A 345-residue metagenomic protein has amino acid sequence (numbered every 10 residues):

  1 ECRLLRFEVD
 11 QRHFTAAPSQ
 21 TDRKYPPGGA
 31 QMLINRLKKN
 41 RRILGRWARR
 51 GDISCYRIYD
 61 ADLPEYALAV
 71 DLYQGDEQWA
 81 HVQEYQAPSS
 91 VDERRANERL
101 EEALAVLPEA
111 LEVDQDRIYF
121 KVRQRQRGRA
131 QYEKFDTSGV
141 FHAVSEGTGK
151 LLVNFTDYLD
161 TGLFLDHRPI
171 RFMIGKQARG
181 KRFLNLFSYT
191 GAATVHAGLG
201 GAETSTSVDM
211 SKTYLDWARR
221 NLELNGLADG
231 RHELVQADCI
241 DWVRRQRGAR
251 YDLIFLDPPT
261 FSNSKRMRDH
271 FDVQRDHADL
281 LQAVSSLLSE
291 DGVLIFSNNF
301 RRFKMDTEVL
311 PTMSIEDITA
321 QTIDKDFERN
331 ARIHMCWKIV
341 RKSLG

Functional and structural regions predicted by a protein language model:
E1, C239-W242, Q246-E316: S-adenosylmethionine
E1-E84: Non-catalytic accessory regions of SAM-dependent methyltransferases
E1-T15, V293-G345: C-terminal catalytic and target-recognition region of SAM-dependent MTase-like enzymes, primarily methyltransferases
P64, A69-D71, A96-F164, F172: Non-catalytic substrate-recognition/targeting regions of SAM-dependent transferases
G180-Y189: Conserved class I S-adenosyl-L-methionine
T190-A202: Conserved SAM-binding loop of SAM-dependent methyltransferases across substrates and taxa, primarily the Class I
T204-D209: Conserved SAM-binding motif I beta-strand of class I
M210-L253: S-adenosyl-L-methionine
